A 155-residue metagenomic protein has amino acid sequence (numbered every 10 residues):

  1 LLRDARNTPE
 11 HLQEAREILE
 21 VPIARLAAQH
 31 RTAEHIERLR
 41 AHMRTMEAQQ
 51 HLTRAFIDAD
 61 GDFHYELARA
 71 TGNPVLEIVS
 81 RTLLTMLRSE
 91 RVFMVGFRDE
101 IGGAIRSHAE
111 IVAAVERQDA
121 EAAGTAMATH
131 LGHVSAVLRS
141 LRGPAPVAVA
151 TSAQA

Functional and structural regions predicted by a protein language model:
L1-I18, R25, G143-A155: Short linear motifs at protein or domain termini
L12-F93, I105-A113, A122-A136: Conserved amphipathic alpha-helical segments that form helical-bundle/coiled-coil interaction surfaces
F97: Membrane-interface catalytic loops of GT-C/OST-like multi-pass glycosylation enzymes that act
A120-A155: C-terminal effector-binding regulatory domain of bacterial HTH transcription factors
